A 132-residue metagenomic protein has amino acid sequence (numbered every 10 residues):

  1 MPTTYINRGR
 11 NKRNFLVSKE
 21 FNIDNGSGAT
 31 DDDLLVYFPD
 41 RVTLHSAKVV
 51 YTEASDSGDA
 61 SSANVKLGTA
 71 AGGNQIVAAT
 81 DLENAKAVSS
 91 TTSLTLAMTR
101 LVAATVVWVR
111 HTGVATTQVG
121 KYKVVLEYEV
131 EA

Functional and structural regions predicted by a protein language model:
P2-A132: Surface-exposed, low-hydrophobicity beta-strand/loop segments enriched in small/polar/acidic residues
